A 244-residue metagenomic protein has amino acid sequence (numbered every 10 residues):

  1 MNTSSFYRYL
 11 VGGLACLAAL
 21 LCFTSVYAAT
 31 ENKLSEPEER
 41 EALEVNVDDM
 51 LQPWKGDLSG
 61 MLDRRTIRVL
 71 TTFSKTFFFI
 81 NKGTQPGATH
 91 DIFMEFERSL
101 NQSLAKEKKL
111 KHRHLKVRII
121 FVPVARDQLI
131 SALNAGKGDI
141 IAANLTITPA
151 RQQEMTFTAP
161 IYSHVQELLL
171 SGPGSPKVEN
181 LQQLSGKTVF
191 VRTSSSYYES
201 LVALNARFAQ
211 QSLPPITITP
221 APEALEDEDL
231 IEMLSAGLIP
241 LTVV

Functional and structural regions predicted by a protein language model:
N2-G13: Bacterial N-terminal signal peptides that target proteins for export
G12-C22: Bacterial N-terminal signal peptides
V26-A28: Boundary at the C-terminal end of the N-terminal hydrophobic targeting segment
T30-I147, Q152-Q153, T217-L225, D229-E232 (+1 more regions): Extracytoplasmic small-molecule ligand-binding "clamshell" domains of the periplasmic binding protein/Venus flytrap
R65, K137, P149-V165, A206-A209: Ligand-binding "clamshell"
T66-T72, T156-E179: Hydrophobic/proline-rich hinge and linker segments of small-molecule sensing/allosteric domains, predominantly
R68-L70, K187-R192, T242: Short, well-ordered beta-strand segments
S171-V189, L204-F208: Flexible hinge/capping segments at coil-to-helix
